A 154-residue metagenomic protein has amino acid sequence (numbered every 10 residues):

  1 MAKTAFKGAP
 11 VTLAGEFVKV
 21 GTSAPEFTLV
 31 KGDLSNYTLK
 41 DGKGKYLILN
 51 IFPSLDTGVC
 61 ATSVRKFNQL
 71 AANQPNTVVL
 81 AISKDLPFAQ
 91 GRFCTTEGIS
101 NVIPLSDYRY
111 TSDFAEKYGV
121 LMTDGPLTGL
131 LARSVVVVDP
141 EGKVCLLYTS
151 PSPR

Functional and structural regions predicted by a protein language model:
M1-V30: N-terminal targeting signals for export/organelle localization
A24-P25, I48, A132-S134: Short loop/turn microsegments at loop-to-beta-strand junctions
T28-Y46: A short beta-strand-turn-helix
K40-G58: Short active-site neighborhood of thiol/selenol oxidoreductases, capturing the structured segment around
T57, Y148-R154: Conserved small/polar residues in nucleotide/adenosyl-binding loops
A61-V102: Structural microenvironment flanking redox-active thiols in thiol-disulfide oxidoreductases
E97-A132: Short, internal strand/loop/helix patches that form the active-site neighborhood or redox-interaction surface
A132-S150: Thiol-/selenol-based redox modules, centered on thioredoxin-like and closely related oxidoreductase domains
